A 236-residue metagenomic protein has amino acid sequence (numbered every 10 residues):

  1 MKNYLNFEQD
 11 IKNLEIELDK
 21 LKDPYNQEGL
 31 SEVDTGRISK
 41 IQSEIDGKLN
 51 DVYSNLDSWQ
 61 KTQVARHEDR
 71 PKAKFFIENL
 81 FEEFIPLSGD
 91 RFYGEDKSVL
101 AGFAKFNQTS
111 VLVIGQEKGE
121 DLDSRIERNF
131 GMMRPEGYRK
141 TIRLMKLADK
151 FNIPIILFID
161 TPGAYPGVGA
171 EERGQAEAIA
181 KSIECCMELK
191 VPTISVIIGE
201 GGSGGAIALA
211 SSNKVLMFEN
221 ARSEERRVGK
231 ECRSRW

Functional and structural regions predicted by a protein language model:
M1-I207, S211-E225: Terminal-region recognition feature
E225-C232, W236: Conserved small/polar residues in nucleotide/adenosyl-binding loops
